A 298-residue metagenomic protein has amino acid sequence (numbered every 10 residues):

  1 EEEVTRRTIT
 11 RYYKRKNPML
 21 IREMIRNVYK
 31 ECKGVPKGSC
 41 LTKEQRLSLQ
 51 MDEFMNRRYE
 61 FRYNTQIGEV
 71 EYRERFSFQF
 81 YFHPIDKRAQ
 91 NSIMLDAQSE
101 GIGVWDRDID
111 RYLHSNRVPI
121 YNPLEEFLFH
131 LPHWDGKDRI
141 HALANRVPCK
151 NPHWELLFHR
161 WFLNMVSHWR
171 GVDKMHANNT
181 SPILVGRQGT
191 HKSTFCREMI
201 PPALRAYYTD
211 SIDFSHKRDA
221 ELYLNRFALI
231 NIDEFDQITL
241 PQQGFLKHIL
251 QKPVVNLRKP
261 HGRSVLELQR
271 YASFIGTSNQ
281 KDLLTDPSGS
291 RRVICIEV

Functional and structural regions predicted by a protein language model:
E1-D138, C149-L156: N-terminal nucleic-acid engagement/recognition segments and initiation subdomains in replication, restriction
Y112-N225: P-loop NTPase catalytic core of nucleic-acid-dependent motor ATPases
D210-F214, V255-P260, T277: Short gly/ser/thr-rich secondary-structure transition/capping motifs
A220-N225, K259-T277: AAA+/SF3 P-loop NTPase mechanochemical coupling elements
F227-Q251, L284-S290: Conserved AAA+/SF3 P-loop NTPase catalytic/coupling segment centered on the Walker-B
L229-D236, N256-L257, I275-Q280: Conserved catalytic/coupling elements of P-loop NTPase cores
Q243-L266: Conserved catalytic/switch belt of AAA+ P-loop NTPases
Q269-P287, R291-V298: Canonical AAA+ ATPase core
